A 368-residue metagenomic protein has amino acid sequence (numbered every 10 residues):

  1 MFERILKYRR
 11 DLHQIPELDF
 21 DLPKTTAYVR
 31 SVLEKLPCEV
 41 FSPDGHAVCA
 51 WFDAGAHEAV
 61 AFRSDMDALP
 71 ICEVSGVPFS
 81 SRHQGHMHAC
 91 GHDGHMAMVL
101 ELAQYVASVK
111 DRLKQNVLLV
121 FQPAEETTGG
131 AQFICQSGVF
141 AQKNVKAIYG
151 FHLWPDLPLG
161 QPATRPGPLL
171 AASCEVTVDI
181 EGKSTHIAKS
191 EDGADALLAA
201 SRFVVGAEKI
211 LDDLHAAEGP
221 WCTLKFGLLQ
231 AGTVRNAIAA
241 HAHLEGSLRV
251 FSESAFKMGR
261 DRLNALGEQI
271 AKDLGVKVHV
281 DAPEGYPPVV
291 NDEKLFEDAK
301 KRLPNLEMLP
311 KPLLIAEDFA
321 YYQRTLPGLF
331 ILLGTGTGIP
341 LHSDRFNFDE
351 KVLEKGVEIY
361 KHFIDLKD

Functional and structural regions predicted by a protein language model:
M1, I5, L18, L22-T26 (+11 more regions): Generic structural signal for well-ordered, non-membrane alpha-helical segments in soluble metabolic enzymes
M1-H88, D93, A97, Q104-L113: Acidic/His- and Gly-rich active-site-bordering loop/insert found across diverse amide/peptide-bond hydrolases
L12, A50, F62, H92 (+8 more regions): Divalent metal-coordination and catalytic microenvironments
E17, D65-D67, A124, W154 (+3 more regions): Active-site beta-loop-alpha junctions enriched in small/polar residues
V48, L69-I71, V77-M87, G94 (+3 more regions): Histidine/acidic-residue-rich, glycine-tolerant segments that coordinate divalent metal ions
A61-R63, C72, V176-V178, F330-T335: Non-cysteine beta-strand/loop elements that form the S-adenosyl-L-methionine
S201-D368: Metal-dependent amide/peptide-bond hydrolase catalytic core, centered on the "pita-bread" metallohydrolase fold
